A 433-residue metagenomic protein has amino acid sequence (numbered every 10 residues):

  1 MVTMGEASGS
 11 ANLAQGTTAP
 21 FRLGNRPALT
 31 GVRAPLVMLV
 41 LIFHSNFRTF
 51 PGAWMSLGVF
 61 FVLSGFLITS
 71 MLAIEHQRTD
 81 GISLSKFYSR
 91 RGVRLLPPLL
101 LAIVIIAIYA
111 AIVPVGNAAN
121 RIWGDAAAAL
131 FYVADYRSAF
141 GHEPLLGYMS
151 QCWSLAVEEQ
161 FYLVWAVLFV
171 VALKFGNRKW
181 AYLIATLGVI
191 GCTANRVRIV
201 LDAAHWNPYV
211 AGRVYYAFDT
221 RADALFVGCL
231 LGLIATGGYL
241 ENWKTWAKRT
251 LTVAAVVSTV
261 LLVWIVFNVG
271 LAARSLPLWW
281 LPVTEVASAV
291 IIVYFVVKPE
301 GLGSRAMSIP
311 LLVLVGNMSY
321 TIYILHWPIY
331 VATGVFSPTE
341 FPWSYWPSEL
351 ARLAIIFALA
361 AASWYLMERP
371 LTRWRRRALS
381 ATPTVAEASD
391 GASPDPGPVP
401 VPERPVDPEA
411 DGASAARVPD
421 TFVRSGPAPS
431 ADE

Functional and structural regions predicted by a protein language model:
M1-R22, R377-E433: Short, intrinsically disordered terminal tails adjacent to the first/last structured region
T3-G31, P35-S56, I68-K86, I108-N117 (+5 more regions): Alpha-helical transmembrane segments in multi-pass integral membrane proteins
V59, L96, L100, L163 (+3 more regions): Hydrophobic alpha-helical transmembrane segments
V59-F61, E159-F169: Hydrophobic alpha-helical transmembrane segments
S85, S89-A102: Alpha-helical transmembrane segments of multi-pass membrane proteins
P98-V113, G191-A194: Hydrophobic alpha-helical transmembrane segments
P144-V157: Individual transmembrane alpha-helix segments
